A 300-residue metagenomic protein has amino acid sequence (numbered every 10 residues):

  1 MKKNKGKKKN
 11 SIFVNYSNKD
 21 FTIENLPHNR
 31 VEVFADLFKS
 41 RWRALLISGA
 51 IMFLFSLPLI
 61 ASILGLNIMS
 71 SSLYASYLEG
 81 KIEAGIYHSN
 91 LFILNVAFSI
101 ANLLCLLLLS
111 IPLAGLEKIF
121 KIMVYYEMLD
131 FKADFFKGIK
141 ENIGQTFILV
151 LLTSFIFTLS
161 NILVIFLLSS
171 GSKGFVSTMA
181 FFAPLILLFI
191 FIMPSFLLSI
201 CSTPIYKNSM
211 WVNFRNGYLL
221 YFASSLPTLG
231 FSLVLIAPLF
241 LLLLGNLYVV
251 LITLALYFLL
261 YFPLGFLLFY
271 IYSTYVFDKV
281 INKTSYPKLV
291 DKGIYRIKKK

Functional and structural regions predicted by a protein language model:
M1-I165, S202-L243, V250-K300: Helix-coil boundary and N-terminal low-complexity module in membrane systems
A101-L103, T178-A183, L197-L198, P227: Short alpha-helical transmembrane interface motifs in multi-pass membrane proteins
V164-A183, Y248-A255: Membrane-interfacial helix-loop-helix connectors in multipass membrane proteins
F181-F189, Y261: Small-residue-enriched core segments of transmembrane alpha-helices in multipass membrane transport and channel
L187-S199: Hydrophobic alpha-helical transmembrane segments of polytopic membrane proteins
